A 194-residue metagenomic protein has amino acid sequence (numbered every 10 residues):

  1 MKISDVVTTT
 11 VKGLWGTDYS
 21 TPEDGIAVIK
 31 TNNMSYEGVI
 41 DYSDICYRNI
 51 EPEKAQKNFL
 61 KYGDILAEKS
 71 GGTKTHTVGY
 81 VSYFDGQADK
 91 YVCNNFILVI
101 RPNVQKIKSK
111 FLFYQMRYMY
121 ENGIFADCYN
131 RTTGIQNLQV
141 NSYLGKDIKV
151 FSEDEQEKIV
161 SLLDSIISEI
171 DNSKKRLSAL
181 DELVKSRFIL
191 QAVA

Functional and structural regions predicted by a protein language model:
M1-G13, G145-S161, S168, N172 (+1 more regions): Non-catalytic DNA-recognition/assembly elements of restriction-modification systems
M1-K2, W15, K90-L98, I107 (+1 more regions): A short glycine-rich beta-alpha junction/loop motif
S4-Y19, N32-I65: Sequence-specific dsDNA recognition surfaces
K30, A55-R117: A short beta-sheet element
T31, V140-Y143, K185: ATP/adenylate-binding site constellation spanning eukaryotic-like Ser/Thr protein kinases, ABC-transporter
T31, Y47, P102, I148-V150: Hydrophobic residues in beta-strands and at strand termini
